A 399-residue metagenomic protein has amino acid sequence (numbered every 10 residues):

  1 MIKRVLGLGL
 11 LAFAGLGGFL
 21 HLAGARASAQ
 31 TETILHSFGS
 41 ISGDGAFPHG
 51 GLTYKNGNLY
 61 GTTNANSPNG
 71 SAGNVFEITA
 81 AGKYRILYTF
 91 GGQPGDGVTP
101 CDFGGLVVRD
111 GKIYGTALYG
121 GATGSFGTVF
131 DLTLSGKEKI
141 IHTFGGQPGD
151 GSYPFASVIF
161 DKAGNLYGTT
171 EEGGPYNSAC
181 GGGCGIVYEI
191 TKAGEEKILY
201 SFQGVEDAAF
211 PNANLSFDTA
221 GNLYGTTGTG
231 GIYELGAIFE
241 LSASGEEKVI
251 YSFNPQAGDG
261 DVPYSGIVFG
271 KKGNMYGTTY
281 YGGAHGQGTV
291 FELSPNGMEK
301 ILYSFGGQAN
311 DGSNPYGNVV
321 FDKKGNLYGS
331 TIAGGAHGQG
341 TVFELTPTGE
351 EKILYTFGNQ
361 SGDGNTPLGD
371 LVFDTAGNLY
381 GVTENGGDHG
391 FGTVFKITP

Functional and structural regions predicted by a protein language model:
I2-P399: Extracellular beta-propeller repeat domains
